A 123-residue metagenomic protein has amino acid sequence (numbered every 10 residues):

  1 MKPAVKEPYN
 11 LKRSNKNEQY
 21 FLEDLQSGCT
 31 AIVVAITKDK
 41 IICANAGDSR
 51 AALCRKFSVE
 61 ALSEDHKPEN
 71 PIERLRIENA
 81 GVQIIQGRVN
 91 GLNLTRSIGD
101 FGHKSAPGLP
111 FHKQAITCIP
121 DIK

Functional and structural regions predicted by a protein language model:
M1-K123: PP2C/PPM-type serine/threonine phosphatase catalytic domain
